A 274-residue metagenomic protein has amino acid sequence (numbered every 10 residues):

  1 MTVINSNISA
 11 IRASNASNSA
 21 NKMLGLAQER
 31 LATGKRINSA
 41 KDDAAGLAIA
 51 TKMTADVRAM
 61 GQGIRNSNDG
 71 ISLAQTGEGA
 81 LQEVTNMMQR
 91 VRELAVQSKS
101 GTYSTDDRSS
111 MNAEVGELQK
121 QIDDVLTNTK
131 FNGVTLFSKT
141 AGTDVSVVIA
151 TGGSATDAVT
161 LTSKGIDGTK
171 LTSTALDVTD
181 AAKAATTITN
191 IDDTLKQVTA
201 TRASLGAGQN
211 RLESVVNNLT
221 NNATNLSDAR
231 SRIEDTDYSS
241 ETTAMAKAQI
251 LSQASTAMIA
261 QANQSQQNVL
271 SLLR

Functional and structural regions predicted by a protein language model:
M1-R274: Primary detection of the long, small/polar-rich alpha-helical "axial" segments characteristic of bacterial flagellar
